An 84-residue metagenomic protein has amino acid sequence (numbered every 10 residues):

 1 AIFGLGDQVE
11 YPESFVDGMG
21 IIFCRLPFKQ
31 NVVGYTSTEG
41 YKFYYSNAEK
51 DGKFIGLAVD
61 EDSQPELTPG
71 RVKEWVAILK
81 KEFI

Functional and structural regions predicted by a protein language model:
A1-I84: FMN-binding flavodoxin-like domain, especially the glycine-rich phosphate-binding loop
